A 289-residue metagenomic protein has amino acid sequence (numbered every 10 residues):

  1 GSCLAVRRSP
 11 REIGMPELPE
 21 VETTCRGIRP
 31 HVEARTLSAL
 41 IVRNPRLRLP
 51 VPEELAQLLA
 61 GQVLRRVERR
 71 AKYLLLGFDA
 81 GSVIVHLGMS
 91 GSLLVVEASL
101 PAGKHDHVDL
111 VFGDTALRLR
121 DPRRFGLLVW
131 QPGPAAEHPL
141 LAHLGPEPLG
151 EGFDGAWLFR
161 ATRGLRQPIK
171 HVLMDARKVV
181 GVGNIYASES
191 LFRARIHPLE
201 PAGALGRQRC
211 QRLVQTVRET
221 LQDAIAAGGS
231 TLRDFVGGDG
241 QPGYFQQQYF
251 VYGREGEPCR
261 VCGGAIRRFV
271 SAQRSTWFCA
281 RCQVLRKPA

Functional and structural regions predicted by a protein language model:
R7-R11: Basic polycationic patches enriched in arginine
E12-F125, R274-A289: A cross-family signal for N-terminal binding/gating loops and helix N-caps that shape access to the active site
E12-G14, V83-V182, Y186-R193, P201 (+1 more regions): Phosphate/anion-contacting hairpin/loop surfaces
E17-E20, T24, E33, V51 (+6 more regions): Alpha-helical structural motif
T36-E54, E68, A161-A289: Basic, nucleic-acid-binding surfaces and adjacent catalytic neighborhoods in DNA/RNA-processing proteins
P52-L58, D79-A80, E97-A102, P134-H138 (+4 more regions): Short, glycine- and charge-enriched coil/turn segments that flank and shape catalytic ligand pockets
R65-E68, V96, V111-T115, E137-P139 (+5 more regions): Short, surface-exposed, polar/charged, turn-prone segments marking secondary-structure boundaries
